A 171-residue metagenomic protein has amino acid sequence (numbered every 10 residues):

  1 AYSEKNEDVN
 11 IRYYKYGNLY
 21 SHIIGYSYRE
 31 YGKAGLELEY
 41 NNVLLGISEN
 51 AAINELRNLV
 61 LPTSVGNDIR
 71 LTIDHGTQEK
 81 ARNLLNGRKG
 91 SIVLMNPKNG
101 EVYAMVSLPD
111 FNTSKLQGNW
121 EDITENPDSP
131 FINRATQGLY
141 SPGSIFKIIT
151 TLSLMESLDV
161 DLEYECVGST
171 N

Functional and structural regions predicted by a protein language model:
A1-S91, M105-R134, G138-L139: Extracytoplasmic/periplasmic proteins that interact with beta-lactams or build/remodel peptidoglycan
I23, A81, G100, I145-L154: Residue-level preference for non-acidic, small/hydrophobic
I92-P97: Short hydrophobic alpha-helical segments used for membrane anchoring or interfacial signaling
K98-V106: Glycine/proline-rich, flexible active-site/cofactor-binding loop segments that harbor closely spaced acidic
E101, L139-P142: A glycine-rich, coil/turn loop motif that links secondary-structure elements
E101-V102, N112, N171: Flexible loop/turn segments at secondary-structure boundaries
V106-L108, S141-N171: Short, glycine/proline-biased beta-turn/loop segments that scaffold the active-site neighborhood
